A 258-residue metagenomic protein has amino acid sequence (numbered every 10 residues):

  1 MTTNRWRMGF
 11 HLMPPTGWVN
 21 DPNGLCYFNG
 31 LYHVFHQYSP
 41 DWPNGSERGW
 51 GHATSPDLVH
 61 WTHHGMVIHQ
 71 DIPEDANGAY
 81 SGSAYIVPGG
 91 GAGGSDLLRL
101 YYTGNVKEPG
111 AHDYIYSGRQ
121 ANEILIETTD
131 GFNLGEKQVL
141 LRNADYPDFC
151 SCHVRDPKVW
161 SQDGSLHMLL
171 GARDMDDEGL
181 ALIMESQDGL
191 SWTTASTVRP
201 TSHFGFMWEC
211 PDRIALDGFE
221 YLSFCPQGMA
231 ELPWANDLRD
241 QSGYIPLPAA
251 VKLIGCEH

Functional and structural regions predicted by a protein language model:
M1-P157, S161-W208, A215-H258: Beta-rich carbohydrate-recognition and catalytic domains
